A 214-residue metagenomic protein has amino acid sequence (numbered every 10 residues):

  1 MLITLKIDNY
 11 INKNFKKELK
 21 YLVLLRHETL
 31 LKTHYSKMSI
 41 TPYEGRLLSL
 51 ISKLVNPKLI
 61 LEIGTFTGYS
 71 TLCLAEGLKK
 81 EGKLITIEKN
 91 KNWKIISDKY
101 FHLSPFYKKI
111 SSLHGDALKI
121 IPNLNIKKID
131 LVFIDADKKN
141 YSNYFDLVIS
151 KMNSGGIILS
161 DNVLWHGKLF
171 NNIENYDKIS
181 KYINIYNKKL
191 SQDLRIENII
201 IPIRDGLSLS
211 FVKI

Functional and structural regions predicted by a protein language model:
M1-F133, K138-L159, V163-I214: A short alpha-helical cap/connector motif
